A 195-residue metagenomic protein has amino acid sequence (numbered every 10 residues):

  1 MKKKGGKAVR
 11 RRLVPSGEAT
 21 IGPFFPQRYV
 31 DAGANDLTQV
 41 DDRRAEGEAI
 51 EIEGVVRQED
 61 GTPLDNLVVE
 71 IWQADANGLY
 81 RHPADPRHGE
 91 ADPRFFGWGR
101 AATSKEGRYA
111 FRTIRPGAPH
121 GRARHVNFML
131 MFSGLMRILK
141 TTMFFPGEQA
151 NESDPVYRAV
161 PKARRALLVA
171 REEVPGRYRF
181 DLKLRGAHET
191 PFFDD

Functional and structural regions predicted by a protein language model:
K2-D195: Beta-strand-dominated extracellular/periplasmic modules and repeats in secreted or surface-exposed proteins
